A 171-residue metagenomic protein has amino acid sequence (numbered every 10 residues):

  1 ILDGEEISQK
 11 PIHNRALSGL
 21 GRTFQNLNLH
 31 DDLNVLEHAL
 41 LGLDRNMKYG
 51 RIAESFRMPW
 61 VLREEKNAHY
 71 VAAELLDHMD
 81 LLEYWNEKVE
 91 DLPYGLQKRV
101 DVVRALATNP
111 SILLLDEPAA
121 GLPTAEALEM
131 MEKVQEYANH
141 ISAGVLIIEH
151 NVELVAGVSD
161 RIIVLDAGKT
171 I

Functional and structural regions predicted by a protein language model:
I1-I171: Glycine-rich phosphate-binding loops of nucleotide-dependent enzymes
